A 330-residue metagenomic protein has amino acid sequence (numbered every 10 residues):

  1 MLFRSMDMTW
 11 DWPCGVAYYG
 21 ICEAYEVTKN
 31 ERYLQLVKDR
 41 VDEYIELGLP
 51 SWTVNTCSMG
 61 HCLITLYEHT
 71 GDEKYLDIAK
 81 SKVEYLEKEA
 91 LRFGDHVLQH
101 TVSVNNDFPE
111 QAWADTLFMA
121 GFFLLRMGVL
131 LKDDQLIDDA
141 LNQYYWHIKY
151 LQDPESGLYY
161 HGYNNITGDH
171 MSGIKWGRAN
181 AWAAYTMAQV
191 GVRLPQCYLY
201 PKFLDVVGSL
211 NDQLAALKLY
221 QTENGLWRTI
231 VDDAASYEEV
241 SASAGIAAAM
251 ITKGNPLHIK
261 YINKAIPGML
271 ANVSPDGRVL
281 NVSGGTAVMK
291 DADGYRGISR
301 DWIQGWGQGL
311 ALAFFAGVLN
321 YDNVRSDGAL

Functional and structural regions predicted by a protein language model:
M1-G15, C22-L34, E43, P50-C62 (+5 more regions): CBM-like carbohydrate-recognition segments
D7-M8, L49-P50, G173, P201-K202: Second-shell loop/turn segments in exported
G20-E23, T65, K88, F122-L130 (+5 more regions): Residue-level signal for well-ordered alpha-helical scaffold segments within enzymatic catalytic domains
K38, Q99, L204-V207: Generic detector of well-ordered alpha-helical segments enriched in charged/polar residues, highlighting helical
E89-R126: Flexible, glycine-rich active-site loops centered on histidine and acidic residues that chelate a metal or position
V102-N105, N165-G168, I230, A292-Y295: Short glycine/proline-rich turn/loop motifs
A114-L117, L125-T229, S236-A247, N255-G284 (+2 more regions): Extended ligand-binding clefts on enzyme/binding-domain cores
